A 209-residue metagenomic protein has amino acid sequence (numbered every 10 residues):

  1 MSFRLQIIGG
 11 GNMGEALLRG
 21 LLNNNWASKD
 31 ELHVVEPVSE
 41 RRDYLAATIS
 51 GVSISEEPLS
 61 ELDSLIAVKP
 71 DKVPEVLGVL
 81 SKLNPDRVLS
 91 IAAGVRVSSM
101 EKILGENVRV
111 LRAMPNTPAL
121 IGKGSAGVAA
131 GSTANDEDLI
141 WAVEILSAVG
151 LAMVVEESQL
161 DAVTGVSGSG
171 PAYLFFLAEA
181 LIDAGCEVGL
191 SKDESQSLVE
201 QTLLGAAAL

Functional and structural regions predicted by a protein language model:
M1-E56, K123-G124, C186-V188: NAD(P)+-binding Rossmann beta1-loop-alpha1 motif at the extreme N-terminus of oxidoreductases
G14, R41, K72-P74, V95-V97 (+1 more regions): Glycine-rich nucleotide phosphate-binding loop and flanking beta-alpha elements of Rossmann-like dinucleotide-binding
E15, R19-N23, A47, G78 (+3 more regions): Short, well-ordered alpha-helices that flank and scaffold nucleotide-derived cofactor binding pockets
N25-W26, S81-L83, I103-L104, P118-I121 (+3 more regions): Solvent-exposed alpha-helices and their adjacent loops that cap or buttress functional pockets in soluble metabolic
H33, T48-I49, S53, E57-V128: Rossmann-like NAD(P)(H) cofactor-binding subdomain of soluble oxidoreductases
V38, A93-V95, P115-A119, S167 (+1 more regions): Glycine-rich beta-alpha junction loops
S99-R109, S125-V163, F175-L209: Internal alpha-helical scaffold of NAD(P)-dependent oxidoreductase catalytic cores
G170: Aromatic-residue-lined binding/catalytic grooves and analogous aromatic/hydrophobic interfacial grooves in multimeric
